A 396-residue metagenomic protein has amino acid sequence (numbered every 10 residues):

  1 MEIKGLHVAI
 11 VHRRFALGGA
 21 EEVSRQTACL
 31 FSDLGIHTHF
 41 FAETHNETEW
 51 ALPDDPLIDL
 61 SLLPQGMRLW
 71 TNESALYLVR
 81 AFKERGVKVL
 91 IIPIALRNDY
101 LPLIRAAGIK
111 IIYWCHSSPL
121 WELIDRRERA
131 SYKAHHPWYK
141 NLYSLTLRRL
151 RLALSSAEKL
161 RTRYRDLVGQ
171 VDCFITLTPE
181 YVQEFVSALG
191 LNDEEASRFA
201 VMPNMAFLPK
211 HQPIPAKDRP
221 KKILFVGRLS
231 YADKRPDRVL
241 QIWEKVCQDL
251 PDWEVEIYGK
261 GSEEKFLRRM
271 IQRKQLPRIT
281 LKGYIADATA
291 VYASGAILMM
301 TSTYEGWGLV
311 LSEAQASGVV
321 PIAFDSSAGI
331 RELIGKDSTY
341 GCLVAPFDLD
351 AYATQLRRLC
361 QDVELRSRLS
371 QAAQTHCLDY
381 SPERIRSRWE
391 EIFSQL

Functional and structural regions predicted by a protein language model:
I10-L17, S24, L30-L69, Y181 (+2 more regions): N-terminal strand-loop element at the rim of the active site of nucleotide-sugar-dependent glycosyltransferases
E21-Q26, K221, S230-K245, S262-R268 (+1 more regions): A conserved mid-protein helix/loop that constitutes part of the nucleotide-sugar donor-binding site
I92-N98, C115: Short His-centered aromatic/hydrophobic patch
R149-S197: A short, active-site helix/loop in glycosyltransferases that binds the activated sugar's phosphate group
V186-L189, S197-P220: Acidic anion/phosphate-binding donor-loop and adjacent secondary structure in glycosyltransferase catalytic cores
Y284, T303: Aromatic "clamp/platform" in nucleotide-sugar-dependent glycosyltransferases that forms part of the donor/acceptor
V320-F324: Short hydrophobic beta-strand element within catalytic cores of glycosyltransferases and related nucleotide-activated
D325, G335-D350, R358-V363: Conserved acidic donor-binding segment of nucleotide-sugar-dependent glycosyltransferases
